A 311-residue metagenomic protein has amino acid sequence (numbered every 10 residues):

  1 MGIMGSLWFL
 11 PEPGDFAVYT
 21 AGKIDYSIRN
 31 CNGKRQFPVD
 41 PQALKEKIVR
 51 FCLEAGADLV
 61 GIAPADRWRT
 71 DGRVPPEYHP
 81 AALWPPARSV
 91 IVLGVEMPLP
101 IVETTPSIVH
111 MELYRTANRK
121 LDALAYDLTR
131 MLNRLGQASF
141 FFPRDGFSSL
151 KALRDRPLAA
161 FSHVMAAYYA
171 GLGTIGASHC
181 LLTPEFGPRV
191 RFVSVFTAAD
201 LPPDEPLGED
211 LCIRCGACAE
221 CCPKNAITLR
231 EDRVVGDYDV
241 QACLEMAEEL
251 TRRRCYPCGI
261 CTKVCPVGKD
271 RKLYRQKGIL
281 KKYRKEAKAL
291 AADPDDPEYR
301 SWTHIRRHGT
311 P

Functional and structural regions predicted by a protein language model:
G2-G5, G14, G22: Residue-identity detector for glycine
I3, E46, A123-Y126: Short, contiguous clusters of charged residues that form electrostatic/catalytic patches at enzyme active sites, used
P11-E12, V18: Generic detector of N-terminal low-structure segments
G22-Y114: Non-catalytic, usually N-terminal nucleic-acid engagement modules in DNA/RNA processing proteins
H110-A292, R300: Catalytic cores of enzyme domains
G309-T310: N-terminal secretory targeting and juxtamembrane "stalk" segments of secreted and cell-surface proteins
